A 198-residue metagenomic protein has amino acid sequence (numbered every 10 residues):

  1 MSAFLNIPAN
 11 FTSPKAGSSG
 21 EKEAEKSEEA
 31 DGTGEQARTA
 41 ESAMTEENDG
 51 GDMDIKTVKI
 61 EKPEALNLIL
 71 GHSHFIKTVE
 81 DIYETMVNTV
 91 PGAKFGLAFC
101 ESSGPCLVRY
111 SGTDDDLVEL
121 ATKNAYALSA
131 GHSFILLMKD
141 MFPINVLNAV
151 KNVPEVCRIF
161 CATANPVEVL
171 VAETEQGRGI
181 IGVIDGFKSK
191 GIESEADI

Functional and structural regions predicted by a protein language model:
A40-D52: Short, Lys/Arg-enriched N-terminal segments with co-localized hydrophobic residues within the first ~10-30 amino acids
D52-S111, D197-I198: N-terminal, charge-rich interaction modules
N67, N124-A130, M141-I198: Helix-rich interaction surfaces within compact, conserved domain-sized segments that mediate assembly or partner
H74-K77, S103-G104, T113-D115, K139-I144 (+1 more regions): Gly/Ser/Thr-rich loops at beta-strand to alpha-helix junctions that form or flank small-molecule/cofactor-binding
F95-F99, M138, R158-C161: General beta-strand structural signal in soluble alpha/beta enzymes
F99-I135: Aromatic-anchored, charged helix-turn/loop surface patch used as a conserved interaction hotspot
